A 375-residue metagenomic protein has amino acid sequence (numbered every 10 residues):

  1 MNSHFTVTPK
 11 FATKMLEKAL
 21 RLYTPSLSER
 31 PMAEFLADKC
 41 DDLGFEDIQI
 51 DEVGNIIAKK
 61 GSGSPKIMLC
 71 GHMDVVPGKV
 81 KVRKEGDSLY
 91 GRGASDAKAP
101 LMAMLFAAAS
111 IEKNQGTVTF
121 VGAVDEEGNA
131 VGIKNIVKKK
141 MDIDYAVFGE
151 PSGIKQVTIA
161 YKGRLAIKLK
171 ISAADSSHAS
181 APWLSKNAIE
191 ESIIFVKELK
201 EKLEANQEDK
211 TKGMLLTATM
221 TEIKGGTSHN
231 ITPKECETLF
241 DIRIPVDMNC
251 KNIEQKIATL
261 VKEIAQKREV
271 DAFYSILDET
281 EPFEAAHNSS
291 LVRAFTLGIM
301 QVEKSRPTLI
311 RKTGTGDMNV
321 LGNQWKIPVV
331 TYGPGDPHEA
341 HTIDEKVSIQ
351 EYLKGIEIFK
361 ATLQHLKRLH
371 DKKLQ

Functional and structural regions predicted by a protein language model:
M1-M68, V76, E235-L239, I253-K256 (+1 more regions): N-terminal helical capping/dimerization or prosegment-like subdomains of hydrolases acting on amide or phosphate bonds
V7, D47, S152, I159 (+1 more regions): Metal-dependent amide/peptide-bond hydrolase catalytic core, centered on the "pita-bread" metallohydrolase fold
L36, L101-I111, I133-I136, S192-F195 (+2 more regions): Buried hydrophobic packing segments
S64-G122, I349: Active-site metal-coordination/substrate-binding segment of hydrolases, especially metallo-dependent peptidases
K66-M68, L89, D142-F148, A166-K168 (+1 more regions): Short glycine-aspartate micro-motif
S95-D96, G128, T313: Glycosyltransferase donor-binding loop in the core domain
M102-A166, L374: Acidic/histidine-rich catalytic neighborhood of metal-dependent amide-processing enzymes
